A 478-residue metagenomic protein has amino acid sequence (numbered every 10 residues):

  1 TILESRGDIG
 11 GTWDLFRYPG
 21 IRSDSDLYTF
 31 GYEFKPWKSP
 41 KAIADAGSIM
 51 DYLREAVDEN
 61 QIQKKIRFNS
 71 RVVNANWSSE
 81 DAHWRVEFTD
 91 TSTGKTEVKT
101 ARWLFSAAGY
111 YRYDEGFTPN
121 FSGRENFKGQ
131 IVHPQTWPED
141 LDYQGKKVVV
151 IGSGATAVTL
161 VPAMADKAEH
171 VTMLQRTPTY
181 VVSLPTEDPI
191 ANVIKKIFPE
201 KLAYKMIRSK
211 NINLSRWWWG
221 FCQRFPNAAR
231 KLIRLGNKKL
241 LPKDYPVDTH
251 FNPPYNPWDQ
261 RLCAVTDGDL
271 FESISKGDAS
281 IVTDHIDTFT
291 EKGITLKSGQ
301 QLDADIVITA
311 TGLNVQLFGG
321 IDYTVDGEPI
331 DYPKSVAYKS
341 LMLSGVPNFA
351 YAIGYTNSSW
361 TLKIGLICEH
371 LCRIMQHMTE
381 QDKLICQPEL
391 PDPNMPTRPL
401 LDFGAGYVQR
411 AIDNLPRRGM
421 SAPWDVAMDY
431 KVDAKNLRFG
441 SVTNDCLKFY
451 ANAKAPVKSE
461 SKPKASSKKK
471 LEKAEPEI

Functional and structural regions predicted by a protein language model:
T1-I66, Q175-R176, L240-Y245: Beta1-alpha1 glycine-rich phosphate/pyrophosphate-binding loop at the start of Rossmann-like nucleotide-binding domains
I2-D8, S106-P246, A279, L302 (+1 more regions): Rossmann-like dinucleotide-binding core of oxidoreductases
W37-E55, F221-A229, N256-D269: Short beta-strand to alpha-helix junction loop
A42-R112, T288: Feature captures the FAD/FMN-dependent oxidoreductase FAD-binding
G94-W103, Q144, K297-I306: Core beta-strand elements of the Rossmann-like FAD/NAD(P) dinucleotide-binding domain in flavoenzyme oxidoreductases
Y180-S183, N192-V193, N348-K464, K468-I478: C-terminal, flexible cofactor-proximal segment of oxidoreductases
K231, K239-D303: Alpha/beta-hydrolase fold catalytic core
A310-M378: Glycine/threonine-rich phosphate-binding loop and adjacent beta-strand/alpha-helix elements that clamp
